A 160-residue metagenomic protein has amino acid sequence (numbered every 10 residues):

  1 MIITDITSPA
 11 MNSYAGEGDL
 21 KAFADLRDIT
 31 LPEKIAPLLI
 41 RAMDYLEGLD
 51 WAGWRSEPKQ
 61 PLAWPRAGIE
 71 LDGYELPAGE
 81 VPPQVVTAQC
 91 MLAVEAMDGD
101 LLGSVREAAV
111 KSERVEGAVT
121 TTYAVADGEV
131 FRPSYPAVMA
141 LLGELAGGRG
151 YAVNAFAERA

Functional and structural regions predicted by a protein language model:
M1-A160: Divalent metal-cofactor coordination and adjacent catalytic microenvironments
